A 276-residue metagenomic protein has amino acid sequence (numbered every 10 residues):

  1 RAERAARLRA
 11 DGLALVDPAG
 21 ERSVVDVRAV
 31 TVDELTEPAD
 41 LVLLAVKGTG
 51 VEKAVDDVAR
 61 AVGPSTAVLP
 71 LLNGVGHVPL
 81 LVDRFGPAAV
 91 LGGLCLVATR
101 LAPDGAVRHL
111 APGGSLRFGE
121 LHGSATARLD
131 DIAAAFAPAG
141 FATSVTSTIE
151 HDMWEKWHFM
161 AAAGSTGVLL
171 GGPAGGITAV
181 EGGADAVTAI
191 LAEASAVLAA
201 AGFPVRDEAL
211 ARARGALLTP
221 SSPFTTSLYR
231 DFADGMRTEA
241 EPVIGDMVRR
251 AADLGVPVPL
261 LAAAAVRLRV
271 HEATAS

Functional and structural regions predicted by a protein language model:
R1: Conserved SAM/SAH-binding beta-strand->alpha-helix loop
R4-R7, V78-P79, T126: Short, charged/polar "capping" segments at the starts of alpha-helices and the immediately preceding loops
R4-S23: Glycine-rich phosphate-binding loop and adjoining beta1-alpha1-beta2 segment of Rossmann-like nucleotide-binding folds
E21-A106: Rossmann-like NAD(P)(H) cofactor-binding subdomain of soluble oxidoreductases
L35, H109-A111, S221: Short, flexible turn/loop "capping" segments at secondary-structure junctions
R60-A61, D83-G93, D104-K156, A161-A211: Internal alpha-helical scaffold of NAD(P)-dependent oxidoreductase catalytic cores
T188-S276: NAD(P)-dependent Rossmann-like dehydrogenase/reductase catalytic/cofactor-binding core
